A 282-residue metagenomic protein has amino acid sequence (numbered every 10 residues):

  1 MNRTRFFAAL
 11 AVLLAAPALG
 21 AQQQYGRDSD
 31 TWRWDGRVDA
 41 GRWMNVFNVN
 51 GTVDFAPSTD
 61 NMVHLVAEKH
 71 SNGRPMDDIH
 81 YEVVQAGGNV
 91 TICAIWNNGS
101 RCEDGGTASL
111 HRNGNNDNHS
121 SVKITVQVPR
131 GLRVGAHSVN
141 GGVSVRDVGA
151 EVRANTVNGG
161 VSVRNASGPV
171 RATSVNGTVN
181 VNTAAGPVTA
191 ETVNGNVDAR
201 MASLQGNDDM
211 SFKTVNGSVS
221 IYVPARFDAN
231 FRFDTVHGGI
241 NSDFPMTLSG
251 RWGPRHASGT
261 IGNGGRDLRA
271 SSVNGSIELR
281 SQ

Functional and structural regions predicted by a protein language model:
M1-Q282: Intrinsically disordered, low-complexity terminal regions
